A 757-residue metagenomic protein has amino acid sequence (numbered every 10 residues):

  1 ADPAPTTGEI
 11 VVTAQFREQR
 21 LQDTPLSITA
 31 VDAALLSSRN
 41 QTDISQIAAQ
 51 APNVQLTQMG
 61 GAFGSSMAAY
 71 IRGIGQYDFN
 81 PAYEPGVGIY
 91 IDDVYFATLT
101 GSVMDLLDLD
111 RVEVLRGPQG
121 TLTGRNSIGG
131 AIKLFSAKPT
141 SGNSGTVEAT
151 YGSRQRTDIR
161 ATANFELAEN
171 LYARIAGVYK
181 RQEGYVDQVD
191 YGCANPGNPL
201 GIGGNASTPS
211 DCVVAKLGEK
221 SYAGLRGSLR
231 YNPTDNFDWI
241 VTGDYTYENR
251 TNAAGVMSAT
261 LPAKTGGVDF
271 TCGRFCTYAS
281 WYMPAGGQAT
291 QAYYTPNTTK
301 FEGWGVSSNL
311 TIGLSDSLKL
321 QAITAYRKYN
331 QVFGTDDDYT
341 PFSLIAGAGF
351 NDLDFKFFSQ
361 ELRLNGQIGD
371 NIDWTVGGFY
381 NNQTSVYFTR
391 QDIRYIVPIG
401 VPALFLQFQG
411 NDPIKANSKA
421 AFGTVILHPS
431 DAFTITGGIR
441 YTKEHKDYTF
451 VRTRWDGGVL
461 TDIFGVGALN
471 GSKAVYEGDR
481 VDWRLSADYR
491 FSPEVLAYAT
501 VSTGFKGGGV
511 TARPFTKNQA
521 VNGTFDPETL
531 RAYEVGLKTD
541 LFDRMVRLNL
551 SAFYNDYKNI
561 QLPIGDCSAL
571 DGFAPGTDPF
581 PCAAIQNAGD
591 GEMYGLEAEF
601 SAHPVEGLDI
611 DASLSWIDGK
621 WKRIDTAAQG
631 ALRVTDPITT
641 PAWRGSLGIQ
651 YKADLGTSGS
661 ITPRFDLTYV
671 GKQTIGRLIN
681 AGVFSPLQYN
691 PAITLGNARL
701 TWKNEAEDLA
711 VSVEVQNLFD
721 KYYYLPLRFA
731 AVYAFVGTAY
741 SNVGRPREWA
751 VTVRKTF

Functional and structural regions predicted by a protein language model:
P3-G142, V535: Acidic, small-polar-rich N-terminal luminal/periplasmic segments of exported/outer-membrane proteins
E84-G86, T98, L107-R116, T121-L200 (+8 more regions): Outer-membrane beta-barrel translocator/receptor signature
S141-G142, T150, T162-C272, Y329-I345 (+4 more regions): Periplasmic-side early beta-strands and strand-to-turn transitions of outer-membrane beta-barrels
Q182, S307-G313, S317-T335, R490-K506 (+4 more regions): Membrane-embedded beta-barrel scaffold of Gram-negative outer-membrane proteins
R230-T234, L364-N365, D373, G377-N381 (+2 more regions): Structural signature of Gram-negative outer-membrane beta-barrels, strongest in the C-terminal barrel of TonB-dependent
I345-G349, L353-L364, P402-G410, I414 (+7 more regions): Outer membrane beta-barrel strand-and-loop segments of large Gram-negative receptors, especially TonB-dependent
I435, Y554-D556, F580-L678, R754-T756: Gram-negative outer-membrane beta-barrel transporters
P563, T668-I679, W702-F757: C-terminal beta-signal and adjacent terminal beta-strands/loops of Gram-negative outer-membrane beta-barrel proteins
